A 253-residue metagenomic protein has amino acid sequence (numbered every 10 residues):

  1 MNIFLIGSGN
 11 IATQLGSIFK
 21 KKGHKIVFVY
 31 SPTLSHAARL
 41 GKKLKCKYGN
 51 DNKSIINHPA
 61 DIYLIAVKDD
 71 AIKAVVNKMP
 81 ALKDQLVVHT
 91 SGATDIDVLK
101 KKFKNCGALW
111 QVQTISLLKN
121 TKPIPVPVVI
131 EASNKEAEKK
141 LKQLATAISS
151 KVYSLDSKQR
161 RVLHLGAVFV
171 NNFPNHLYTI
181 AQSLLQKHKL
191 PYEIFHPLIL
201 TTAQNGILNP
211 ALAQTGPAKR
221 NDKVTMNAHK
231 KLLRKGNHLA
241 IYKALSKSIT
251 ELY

Functional and structural regions predicted by a protein language model:
M1-K53: NAD(P)+-binding Rossmann beta1-loop-alpha1 motif at the extreme N-terminus of oxidoreductases
H24, H89, W110, H164 (+1 more regions): Histidine-centered active-site/metal-ligand motif
H24-K25, K104, S150, L190: Short phosphate-binding/catalytic loops that engage adenosine nucleotides
Y30, L34-A38, K42-N120: Rossmann-like NAD(P)(H) cofactor-binding subdomain of soluble oxidoreductases
H36, L40, N120-L165, V170-I207 (+1 more regions): Internal alpha-helical scaffold of NAD(P)-dependent oxidoreductase catalytic cores
Q186, I199-Y253: Interdomain hinge/lid region at the active-site interface of Rossmann-like NAD(P)-dependent oxidoreductases
